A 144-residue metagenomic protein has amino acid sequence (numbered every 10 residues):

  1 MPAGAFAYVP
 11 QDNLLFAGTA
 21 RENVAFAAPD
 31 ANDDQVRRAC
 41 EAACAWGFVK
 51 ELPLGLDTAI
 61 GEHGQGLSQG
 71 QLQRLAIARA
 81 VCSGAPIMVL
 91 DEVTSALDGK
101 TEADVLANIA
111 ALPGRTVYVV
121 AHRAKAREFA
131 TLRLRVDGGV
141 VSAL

Functional and structural regions predicted by a protein language model:
M1-E41, S83, A103-D104, A110-G114: Conserved post-Walker A segment of ABC ATPase nucleotide-binding domains
W46-L75, L144: ABC-fold ATPase nucleotide-binding domain signature/coupling loops
L75, V81-C82: Hydrophobic/aromatic position at a conserved helix-loop-beta junction within ABC-family ATPase nucleotide-binding
M88-D91: Catalytic Walker B motif of ABC-type/P-loop ATPase nucleotide-binding domains
T94-S95: Short loop immediately C-terminal to the Walker-B catalytic DE motif in ABC-type ATPase nucleotide-binding domains
G99-K100: Helix N-cap at the start of a conserved alpha-helix in ABC-type nucleotide-binding domains
N108-A121, R127: Conserved catalytic loops of ABC-family nucleotide-binding domains
F129-L144: H-loop (His-switch) and adjacent beta-strand-loop-beta switch element of ABC-type ATPase nucleotide-binding domains
